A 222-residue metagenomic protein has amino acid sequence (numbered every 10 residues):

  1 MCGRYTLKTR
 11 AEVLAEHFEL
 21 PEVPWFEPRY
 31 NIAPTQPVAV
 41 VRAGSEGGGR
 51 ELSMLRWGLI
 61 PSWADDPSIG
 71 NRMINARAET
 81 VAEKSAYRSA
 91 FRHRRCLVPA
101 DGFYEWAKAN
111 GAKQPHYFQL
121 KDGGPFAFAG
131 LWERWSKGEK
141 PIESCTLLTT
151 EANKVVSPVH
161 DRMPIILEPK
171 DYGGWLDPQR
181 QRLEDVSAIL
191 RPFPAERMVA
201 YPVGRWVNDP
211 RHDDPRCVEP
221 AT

Functional and structural regions predicted by a protein language model:
M1-T222: Short linear sequence motif anchored by a di-proline
